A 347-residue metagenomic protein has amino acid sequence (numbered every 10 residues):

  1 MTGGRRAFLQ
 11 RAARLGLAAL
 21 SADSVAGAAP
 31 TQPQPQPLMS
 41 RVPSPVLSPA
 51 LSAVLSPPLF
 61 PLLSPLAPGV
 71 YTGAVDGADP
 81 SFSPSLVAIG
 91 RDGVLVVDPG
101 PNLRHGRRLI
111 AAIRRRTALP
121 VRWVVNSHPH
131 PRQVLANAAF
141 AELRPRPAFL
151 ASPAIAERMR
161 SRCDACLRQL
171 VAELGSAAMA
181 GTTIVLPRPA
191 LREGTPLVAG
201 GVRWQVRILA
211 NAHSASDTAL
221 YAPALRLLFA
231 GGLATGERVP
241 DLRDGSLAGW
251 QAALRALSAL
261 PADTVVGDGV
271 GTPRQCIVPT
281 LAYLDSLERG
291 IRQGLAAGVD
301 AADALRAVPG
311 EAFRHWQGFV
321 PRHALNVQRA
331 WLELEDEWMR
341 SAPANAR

Functional and structural regions predicted by a protein language model:
M1-L20: N-terminal secretory signal peptides and thylakoid transit peptides that target proteins across membranes
D23-G73: C-terminal segment of N-terminal export signals and the immediately downstream linker at the start of the mature
S64-A112, T218-Y221, L225-A230: Conserved beta-strand hairpin/beta-sheet module of binuclear metal-dependent hydrolase folds, prominently
V97-P99, R122-H130, L150-S152, L228-G231 (+1 more regions): Active-site neighborhood of phospho(di)ester-bond hydrolases with catalytic His/Asp-centered motifs
R114-P189, P196: Active-site HxH/HxHxD metal-binding segment of metal-dependent hydrolases
A190-A222: Core dinuclear metal-dependent hydrolase active-site scaffold
Y221, L227, G249-D303, A307: Divalent-metal (often Zn2+) His-rich catalytic cores of metallo-beta-lactamase-fold enzymes
F313-R347: Short, amphipathic C-terminal "tail helix"
